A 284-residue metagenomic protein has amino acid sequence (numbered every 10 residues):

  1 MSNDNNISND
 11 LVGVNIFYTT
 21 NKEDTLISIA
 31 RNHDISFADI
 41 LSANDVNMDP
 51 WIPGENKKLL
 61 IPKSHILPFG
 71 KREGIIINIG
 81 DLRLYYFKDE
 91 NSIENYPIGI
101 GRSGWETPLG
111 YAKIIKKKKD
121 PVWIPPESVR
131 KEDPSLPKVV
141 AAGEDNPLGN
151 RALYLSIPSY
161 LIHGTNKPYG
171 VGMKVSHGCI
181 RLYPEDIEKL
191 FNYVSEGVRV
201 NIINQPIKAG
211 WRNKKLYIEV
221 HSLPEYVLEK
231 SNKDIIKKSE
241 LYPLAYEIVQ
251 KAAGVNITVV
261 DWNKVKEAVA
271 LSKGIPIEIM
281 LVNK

Functional and structural regions predicted by a protein language model:
N3-D34: Primarily a LysM-type cell-wall glycan-binding module
Y18, S42-E55: Short acidic, glycine/serine/threonine-rich helix-capping segments at coil-helix boundaries
E23, G54-L59, G197-I203: Loop/turn positions that initiate beta-strands
T25, S64-P68, D120, Q205-A209: Short, charged beta-turn/beta-strand-edge "cap" motif at the junction between a beta-strand and an adjacent loop
N32-S36, A43-V46, P62, F87 (+5 more regions): Structured segments of extracytoplasmic/periplasmic soluble domains in secreted or envelope-associated proteins
H65-P168, N192, V220-K284: Gly/Pro-biased beta-strand-loop elements
L155-P206: Flexible, glycine-rich surface segments
F191-K233: N-terminal targeting pre-sequences for secretion and organelle import
